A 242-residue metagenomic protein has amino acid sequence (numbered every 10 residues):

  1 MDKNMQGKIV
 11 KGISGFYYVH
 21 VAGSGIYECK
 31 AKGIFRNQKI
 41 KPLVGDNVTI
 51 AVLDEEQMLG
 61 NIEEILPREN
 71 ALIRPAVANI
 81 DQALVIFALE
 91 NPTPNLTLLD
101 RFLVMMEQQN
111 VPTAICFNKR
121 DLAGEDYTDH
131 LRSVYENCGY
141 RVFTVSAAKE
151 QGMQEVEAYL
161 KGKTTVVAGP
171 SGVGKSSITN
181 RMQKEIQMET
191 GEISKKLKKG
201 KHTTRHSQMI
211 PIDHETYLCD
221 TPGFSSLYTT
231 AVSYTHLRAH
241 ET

Functional and structural regions predicted by a protein language model:
M1-L96: N-terminal accessory targeting/assembly segments
I9, G45, M106, D220-T221: Residue-level signature of catalytic and energy-coupling elements of molecular machines, predominantly ATP/GTP-dependent
N79-Q82, Q109-P112, Y140, G162 (+1 more regions): Short glycine-/polar-rich loops that comprise or flank the Walker A/P-loop and associated switch/sensor motifs
L89-P92, R120-A123, K149-Q151, G223-S226: Conserved nucleotide-binding/hydrolysis micro-motifs of P-loop NTPases
E90-C138: Conserved C-terminal guanine-recognition region of P-loop GTPase G domains, centered on the G4
A123-P170: Canonical P-loop GTPase G-domain recognition
E157-C219, S225-S226: Conserved G1/Walker A P-loop phosphate-binding module
T235-T242: Conserved small/polar residues in nucleotide/adenosyl-binding loops
